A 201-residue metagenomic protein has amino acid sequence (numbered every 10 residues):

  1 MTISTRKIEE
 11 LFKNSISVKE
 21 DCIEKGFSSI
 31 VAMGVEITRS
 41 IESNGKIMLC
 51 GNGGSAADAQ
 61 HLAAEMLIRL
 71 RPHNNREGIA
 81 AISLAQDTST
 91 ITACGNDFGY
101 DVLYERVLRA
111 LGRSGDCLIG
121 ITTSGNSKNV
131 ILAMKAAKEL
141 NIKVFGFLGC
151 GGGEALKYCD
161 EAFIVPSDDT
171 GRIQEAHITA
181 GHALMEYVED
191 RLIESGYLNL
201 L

Functional and structural regions predicted by a protein language model:
M1-K25: Generic N-terminal amphipathic, Lys/Arg-enriched alpha-helix
V35, R39-L111: Glycine-rich, small/polar surface segments that engage phosphate groups of diverse ligands
A56-Q60, N126-A133, A155: Short glycine/serine/threonine-rich phosphate/pyrophosphate-binding segments that cradle anionic phosphate groups
A85, T122, L148, F163-G171: Short beta->alpha connector loops at strand-helix junctions that form conserved, small/polar/Pro-enriched
A110, G171-L201: A charged, well-structured terminal subsegment
L118, V144, E161-F163: Short, well-ordered beta-strand core segments
F147-C159: Short, glycine/polar-rich helix-capping loops at beta-to-alpha or helix-loop-helix junctions that flank or form
